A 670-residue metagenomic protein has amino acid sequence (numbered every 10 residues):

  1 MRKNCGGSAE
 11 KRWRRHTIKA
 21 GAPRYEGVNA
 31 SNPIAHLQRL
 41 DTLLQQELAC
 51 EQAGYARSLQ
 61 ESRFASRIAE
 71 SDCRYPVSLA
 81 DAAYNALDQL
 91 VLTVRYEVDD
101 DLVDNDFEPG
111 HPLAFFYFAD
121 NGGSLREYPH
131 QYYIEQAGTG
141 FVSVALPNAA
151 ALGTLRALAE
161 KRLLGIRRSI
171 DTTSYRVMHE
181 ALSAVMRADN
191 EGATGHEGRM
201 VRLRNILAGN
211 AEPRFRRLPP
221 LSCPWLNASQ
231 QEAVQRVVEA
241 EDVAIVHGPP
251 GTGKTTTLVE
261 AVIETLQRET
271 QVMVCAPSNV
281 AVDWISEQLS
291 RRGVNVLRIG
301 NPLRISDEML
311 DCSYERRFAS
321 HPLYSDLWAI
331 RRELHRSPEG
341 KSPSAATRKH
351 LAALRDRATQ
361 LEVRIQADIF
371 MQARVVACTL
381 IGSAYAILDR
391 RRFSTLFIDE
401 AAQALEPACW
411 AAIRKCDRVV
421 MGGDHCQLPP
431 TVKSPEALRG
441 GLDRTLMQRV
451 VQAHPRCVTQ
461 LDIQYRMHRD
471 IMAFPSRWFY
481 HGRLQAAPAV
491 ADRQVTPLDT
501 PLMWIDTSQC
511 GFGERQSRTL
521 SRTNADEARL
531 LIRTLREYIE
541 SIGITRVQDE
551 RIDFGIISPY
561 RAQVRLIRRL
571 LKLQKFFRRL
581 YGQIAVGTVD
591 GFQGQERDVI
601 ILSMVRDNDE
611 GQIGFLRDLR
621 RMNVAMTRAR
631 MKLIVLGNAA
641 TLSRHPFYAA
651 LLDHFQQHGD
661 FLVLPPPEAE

Functional and structural regions predicted by a protein language model:
R12-P109, Q136, V142, N148: A helicase ATPase "motif cassette" and its flanking acidic/Ser/Thr-rich regulatory loops
R24, L155, R217-P219, I263 (+7 more regions): Conserved P-loop NTPase motor core of helicases/translocases
G27-D41, D104-Q235, R291, E308-A329 (+1 more regions): Pre-ATPase regulatory/linker segments immediately N-terminal to the P-loop/RecA-like helicase/translocase core
V246, V274: Hydrophobic anchor at the beta1->P-loop junction of P-loop NTPases
G251: Walker A (P-loop) phosphate-binding loop of P-loop NTPases
K254: Conserved lysine of the Walker
T257, A261: Hydrophobic positions on the alpha1 helix immediately C-terminal to the Walker A/P-loop
R268-T270, S278, R292, A367 (+1 more regions): Conserved helicase motor core of SF1/SF2 NTP-dependent helicases
